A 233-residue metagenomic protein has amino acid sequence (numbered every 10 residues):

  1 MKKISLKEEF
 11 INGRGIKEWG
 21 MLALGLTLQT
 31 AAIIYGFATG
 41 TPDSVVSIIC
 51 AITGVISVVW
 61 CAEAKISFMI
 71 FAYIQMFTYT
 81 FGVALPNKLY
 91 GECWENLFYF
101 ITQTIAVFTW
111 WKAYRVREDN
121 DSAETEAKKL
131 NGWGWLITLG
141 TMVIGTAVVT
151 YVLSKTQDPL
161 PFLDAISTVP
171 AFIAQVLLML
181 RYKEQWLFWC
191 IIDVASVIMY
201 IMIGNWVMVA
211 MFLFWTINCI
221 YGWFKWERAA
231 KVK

Functional and structural regions predicted by a protein language model:
K2-E63, F100-A106, W110-K233: Polytopic alpha-helical membrane-helix bundles and their juxtamembrane interface segments in multi-pass membrane
I52-L85: Long, highly hydrophobic alpha-helical transmembrane signal-anchor segments
I70-I74, Y90-L97, L187-I191, V209-M211: Hydrophobic alpha-helical membrane segments of integral membrane proteins
I74-Y114: Hydrophobic, ordered structural segments
